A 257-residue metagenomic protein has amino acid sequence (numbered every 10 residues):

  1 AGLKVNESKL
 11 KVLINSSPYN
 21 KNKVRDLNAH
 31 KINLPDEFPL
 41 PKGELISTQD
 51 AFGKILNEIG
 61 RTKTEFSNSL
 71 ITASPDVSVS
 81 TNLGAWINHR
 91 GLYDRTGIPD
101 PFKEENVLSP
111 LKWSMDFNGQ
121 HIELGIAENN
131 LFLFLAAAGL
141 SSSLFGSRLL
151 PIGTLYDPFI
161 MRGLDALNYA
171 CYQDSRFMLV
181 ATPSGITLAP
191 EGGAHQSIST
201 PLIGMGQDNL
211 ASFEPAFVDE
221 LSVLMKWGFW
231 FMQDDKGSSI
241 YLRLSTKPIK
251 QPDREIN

Functional and structural regions predicted by a protein language model:
G2-P252: Thiamine diphosphate
